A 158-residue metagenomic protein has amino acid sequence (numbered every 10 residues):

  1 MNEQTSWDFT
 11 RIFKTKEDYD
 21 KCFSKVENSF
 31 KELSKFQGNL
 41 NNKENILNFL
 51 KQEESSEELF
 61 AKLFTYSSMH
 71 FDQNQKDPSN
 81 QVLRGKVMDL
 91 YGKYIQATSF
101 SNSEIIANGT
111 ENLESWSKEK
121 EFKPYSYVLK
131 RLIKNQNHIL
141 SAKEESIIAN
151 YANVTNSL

Functional and structural regions predicted by a protein language model:
M1-L158: A well-structured
